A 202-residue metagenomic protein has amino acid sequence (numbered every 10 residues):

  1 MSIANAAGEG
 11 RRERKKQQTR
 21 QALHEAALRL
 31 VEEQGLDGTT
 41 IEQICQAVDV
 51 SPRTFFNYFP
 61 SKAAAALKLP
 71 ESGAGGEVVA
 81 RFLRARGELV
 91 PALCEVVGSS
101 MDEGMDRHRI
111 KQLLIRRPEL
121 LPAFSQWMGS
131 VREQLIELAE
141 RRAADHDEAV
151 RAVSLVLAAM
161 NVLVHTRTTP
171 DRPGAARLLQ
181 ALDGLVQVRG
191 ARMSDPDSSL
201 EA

Functional and structural regions predicted by a protein language model:
M1-A47: Basic, helix-initiating cap at the start of DNA-binding domains
M1-R14, L179-Q180, Q187-A202: Actinobacteria-biased recognition of intrinsically disordered, low-complexity terminal regions
E32, I41, L69-V78: Short, basic, alpha-helical segments at the C-terminal edge of helix-turn-helix-like DNA-binding modules
Q46, A63-A65: A secondary-structure capping/hinge motif
D49-F59: Short hydrophobic/aromatic patch on the recognition helix
G75-I110: Hydrophobic alpha-helical connector segments
P118-A143, V150-S154: Amphipathic alpha-helical packing segments from all-alpha helical-bundle domains
R141-V186: Hydrophobic/aromatic-rich alpha-helical bundle segments in the mid-to-C-terminal region
